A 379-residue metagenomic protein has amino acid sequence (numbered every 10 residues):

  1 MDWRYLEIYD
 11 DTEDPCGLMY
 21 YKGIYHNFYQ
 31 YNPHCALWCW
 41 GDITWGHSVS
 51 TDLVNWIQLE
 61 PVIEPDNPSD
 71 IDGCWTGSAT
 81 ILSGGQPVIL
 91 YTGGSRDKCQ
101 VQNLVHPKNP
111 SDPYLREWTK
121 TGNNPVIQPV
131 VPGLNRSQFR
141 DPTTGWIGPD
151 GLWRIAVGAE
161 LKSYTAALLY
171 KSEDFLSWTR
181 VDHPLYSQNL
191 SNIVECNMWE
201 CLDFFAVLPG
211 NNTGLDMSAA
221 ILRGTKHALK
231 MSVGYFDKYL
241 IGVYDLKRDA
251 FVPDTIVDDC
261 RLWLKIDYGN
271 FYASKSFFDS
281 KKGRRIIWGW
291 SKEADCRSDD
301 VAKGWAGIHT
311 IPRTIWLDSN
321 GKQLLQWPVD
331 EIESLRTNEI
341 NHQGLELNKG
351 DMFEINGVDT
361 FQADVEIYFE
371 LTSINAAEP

Functional and structural regions predicted by a protein language model:
M1-C16, L37-W40, V54-I81, P113-W146 (+5 more regions): Surface loop/turn signatures of beta-propeller and other carbohydrate-active proteins
I24-N27, G85-L90, D150-I155, I221-L229 (+1 more regions): Entry beta-strands of beta-propeller and related beta-repeat scaffolds
C35-G41, G94-K98, L134, G158-L161 (+3 more regions): Short consensus segments that form the blades of beta-propeller domains, in both extracellular/periplasmic
L37, G41-T44, D97-H106, S163-L169 (+3 more regions): Structural motif
V49-L53, V105-W118, Y170-W178, P209-G210 (+2 more regions): Short loop/turn segments immediately following beta-strands, especially the blade-tip and inter-blade linker loops
Q86-V126: Carboxylate/His-rich catalytic cores and anion/metal-binding grooves
D141-D249: Internal metal/ion-chelating core segments
A220-R223, Y235-K238, D245-P379: Beta-rich accessory regions
